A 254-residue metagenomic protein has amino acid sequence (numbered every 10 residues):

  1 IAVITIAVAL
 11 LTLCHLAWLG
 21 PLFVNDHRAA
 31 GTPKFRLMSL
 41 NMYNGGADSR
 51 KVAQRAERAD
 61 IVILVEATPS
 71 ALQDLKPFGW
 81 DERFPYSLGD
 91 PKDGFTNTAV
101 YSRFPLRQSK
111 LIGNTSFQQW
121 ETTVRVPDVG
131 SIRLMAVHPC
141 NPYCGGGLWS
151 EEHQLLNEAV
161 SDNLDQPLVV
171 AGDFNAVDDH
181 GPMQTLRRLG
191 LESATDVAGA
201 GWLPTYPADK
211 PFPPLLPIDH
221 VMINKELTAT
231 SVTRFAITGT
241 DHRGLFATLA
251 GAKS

Functional and structural regions predicted by a protein language model:
A2-A56, Q73: N-terminal signal-anchor transmembrane helix
L37, Y43-A53, L64-S254: Soluble catalytic domains of enzymes that build or remodel membrane lipids, polysaccharides, and related
R58-A59, Q166: Short acidic/histidine-rich motifs immediately flanking catalytic phosphotransfer sites in two-component signaling
